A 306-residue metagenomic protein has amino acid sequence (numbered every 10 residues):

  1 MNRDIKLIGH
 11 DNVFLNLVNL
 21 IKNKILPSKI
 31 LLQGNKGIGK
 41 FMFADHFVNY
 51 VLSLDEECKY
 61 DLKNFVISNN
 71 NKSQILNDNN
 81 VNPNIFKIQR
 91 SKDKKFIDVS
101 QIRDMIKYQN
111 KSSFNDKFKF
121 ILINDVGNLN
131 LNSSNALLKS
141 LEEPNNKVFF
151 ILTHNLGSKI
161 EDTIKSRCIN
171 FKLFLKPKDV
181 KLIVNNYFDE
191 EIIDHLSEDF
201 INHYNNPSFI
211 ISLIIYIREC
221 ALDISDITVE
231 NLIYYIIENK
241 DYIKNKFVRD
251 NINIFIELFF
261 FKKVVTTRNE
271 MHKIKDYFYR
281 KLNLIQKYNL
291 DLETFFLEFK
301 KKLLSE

Functional and structural regions predicted by a protein language model:
M1-D78, N146-V148, N155-E306: Charged, glycine-rich active-site and insertion segments that engage polyanionic ligands
L15-I21, I75, D98-F120, N128 (+1 more regions): Conserved alpha-helical scaffold flanking the Walker A/P-loop in AAA+ ATPase domains
Q33, K87-K92: A short hydrophobic beta-strand->loop->alpha-helix junction that borders the nucleotide-binding pocket of P-loop NTPases
I85-K87, N170: Conserved beta-strand scaffold positions in the cores of enzyme catalytic domains, especially in NTP/NDP-utilizing
K92-V99, V126, N170-F171: Flexible beta-alpha connector loops of hexameric P-loop NTPases
N110-K111, N135-L152: Conserved catalytic/switch belt of AAA+ P-loop NTPases
F120-L122, I151: Structural motif
N124-N128, N135-L138, E142, G157-S158: Catalytic acidic motif of RecA-like/P-loop NTPases
